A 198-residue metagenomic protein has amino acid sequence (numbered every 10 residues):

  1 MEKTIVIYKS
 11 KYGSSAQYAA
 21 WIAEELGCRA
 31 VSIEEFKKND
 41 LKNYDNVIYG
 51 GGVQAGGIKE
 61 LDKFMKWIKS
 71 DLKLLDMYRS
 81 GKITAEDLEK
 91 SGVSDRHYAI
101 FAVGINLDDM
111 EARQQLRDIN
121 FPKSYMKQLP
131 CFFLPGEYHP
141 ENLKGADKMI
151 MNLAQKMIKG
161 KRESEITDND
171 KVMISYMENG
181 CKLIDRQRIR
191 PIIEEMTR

Functional and structural regions predicted by a protein language model:
M1-K3, T197-R198: Short, Lys/Arg-enriched, disordered terminal segments
K3-E25: N-terminal beta1-alpha1 ligand-phosphate binding loop
T4, C28-V31, Y98, L129: Hydrophobic anchor at the start of a short beta-strand that flanks the dinucleotide cofactor-binding loop
A23, K38-N43, M126: Short loop/helix-cap segments at secondary-structure boundaries that form the rim of catalytic
G27-N39: A short, well-structured beta->alpha microelement
D45-I48, H97: Structural motif
G52-V53: Short glycine-/small-residue-rich Rossmann-like dinucleotide-binding loops
G56-R198: FMN-binding flavodoxin-like domain, especially the glycine-rich phosphate-binding loop
